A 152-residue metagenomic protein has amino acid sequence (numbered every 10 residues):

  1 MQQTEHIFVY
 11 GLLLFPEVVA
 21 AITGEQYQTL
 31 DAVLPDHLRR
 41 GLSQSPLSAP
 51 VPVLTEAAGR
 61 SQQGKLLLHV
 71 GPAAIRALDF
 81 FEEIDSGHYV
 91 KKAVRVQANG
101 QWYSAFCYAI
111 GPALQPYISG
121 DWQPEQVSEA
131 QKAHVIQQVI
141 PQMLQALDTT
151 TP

Functional and structural regions predicted by a protein language model:
M1-P152: Glycine-aromatic micro-motifs
